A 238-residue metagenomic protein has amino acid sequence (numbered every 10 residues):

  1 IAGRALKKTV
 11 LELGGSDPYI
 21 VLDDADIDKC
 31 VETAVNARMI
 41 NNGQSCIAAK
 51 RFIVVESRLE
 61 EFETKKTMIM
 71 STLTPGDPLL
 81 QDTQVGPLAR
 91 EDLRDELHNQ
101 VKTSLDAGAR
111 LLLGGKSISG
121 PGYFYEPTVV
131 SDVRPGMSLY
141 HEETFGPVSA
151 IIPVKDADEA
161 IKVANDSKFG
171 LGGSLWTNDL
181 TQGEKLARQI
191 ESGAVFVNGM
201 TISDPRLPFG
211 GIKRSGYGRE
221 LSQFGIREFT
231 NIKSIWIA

Functional and structural regions predicted by a protein language model:
I1-R134, V197: ALDH superfamily catalytic-core signature
I20, P75, S117, F124-A238: Conserved C-terminal structural/oligomerization subdomain of aldehyde/semialdehyde dehydrogenase
